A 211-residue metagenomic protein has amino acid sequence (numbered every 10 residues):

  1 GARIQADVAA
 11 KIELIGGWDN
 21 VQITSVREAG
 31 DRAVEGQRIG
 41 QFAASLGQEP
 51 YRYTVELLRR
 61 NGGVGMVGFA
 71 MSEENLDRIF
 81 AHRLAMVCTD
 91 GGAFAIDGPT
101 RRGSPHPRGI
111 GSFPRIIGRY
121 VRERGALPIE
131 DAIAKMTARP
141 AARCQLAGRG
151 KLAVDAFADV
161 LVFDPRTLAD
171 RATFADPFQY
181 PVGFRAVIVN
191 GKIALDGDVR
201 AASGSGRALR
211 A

Functional and structural regions predicted by a protein language model:
G1-G125: Active-site neighborhoods of metal-dependent hydrolases
V26-E28, K151, T173, V199: Short capping/connector residues at structural and topological boundaries
G47, D90, I117, A132 (+4 more regions): Hydrophobic, well-ordered secondary-structure elements that form the walls of internal hydrophobic environments
T54, D90, D131-I133, L152 (+1 more regions): Short loop/turn and capping residues at structural boundaries
G65-L76, R124-I133, A141-F178: Acidic, glycine-enriched loop/beta-strand segments at the rims of small-molecule binding/catalytic pockets
R78-L84, T89-D90, A95, P105 (+1 more regions): C-terminal cap of metal-dependent C-N hydrolases
R210-A211: Short beta-strand-to-coil "C-cap" segments at the C-terminal boundary of structured domains/repeats, marking
